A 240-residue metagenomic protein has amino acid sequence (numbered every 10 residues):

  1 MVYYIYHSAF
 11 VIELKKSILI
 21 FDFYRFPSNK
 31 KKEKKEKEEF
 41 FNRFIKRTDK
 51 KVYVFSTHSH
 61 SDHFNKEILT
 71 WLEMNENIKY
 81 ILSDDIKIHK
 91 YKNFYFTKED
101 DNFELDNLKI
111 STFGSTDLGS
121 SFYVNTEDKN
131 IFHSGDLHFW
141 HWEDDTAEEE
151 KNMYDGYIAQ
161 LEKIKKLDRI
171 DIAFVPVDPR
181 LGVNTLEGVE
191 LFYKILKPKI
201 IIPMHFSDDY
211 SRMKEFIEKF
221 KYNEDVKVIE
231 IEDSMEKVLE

Functional and structural regions predicted by a protein language model:
M1-Y4, L19-D22, K109-G114, N130-D136: Active-site-proximal beta-strand elements of phosphoester/diester hydrolases
Y3-I5, Y91-F103, T185-E240: Binuclear metal-ion centers of metallo-dependent hydrolases, dominated by the metallo-beta-lactamase
I5-S8, P27-S28, S59-F64, I86-K90 (+5 more regions): Active-site environment of divalent metal-dependent phosphoester hydrolases
V11-F55, K66-W71, L137-K166: Pre-active-site segment of Zn-dependent metallo-hydrolases
I20-D22, K50-D62, Y80-D84, F132-G135 (+4 more regions): Active-site neighborhood of phospho(di)ester-bond hydrolases with catalytic His/Asp-centered motifs
F40-N102: Active-site HxH/HxHxD metal-binding segment of metal-dependent hydrolases
E76-I131, K227-E240: Metallo-beta-lactamase
T116-K194: Active-site-proximal loop/helix segments of hydrolase catalytic cores
